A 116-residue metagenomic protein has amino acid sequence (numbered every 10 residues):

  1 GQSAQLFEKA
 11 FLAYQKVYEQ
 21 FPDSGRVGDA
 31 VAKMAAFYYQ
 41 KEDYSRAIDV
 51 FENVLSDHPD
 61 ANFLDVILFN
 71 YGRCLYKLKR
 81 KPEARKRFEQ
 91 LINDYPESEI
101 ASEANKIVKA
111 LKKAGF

Functional and structural regions predicted by a protein language model:
G1-F116: Acidic, polar-rich low-complexity tracts and alpha-helical solenoid repeat scaffolds
